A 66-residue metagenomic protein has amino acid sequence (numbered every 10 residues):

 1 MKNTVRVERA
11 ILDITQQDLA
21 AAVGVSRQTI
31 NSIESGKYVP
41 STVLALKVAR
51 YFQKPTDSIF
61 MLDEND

Functional and structural regions predicted by a protein language model:
N3-A22: Short basic helix-loop element that most often maps to the first helix and adjoining turn of HTH DNA-binding modules
D18, T29, S58: Residues in the helix-turn-helix
V25-Y38: Recognition helix of helix-turn-helix/homeodomain-like DNA-binding domains that insert into the DNA major groove
T42-A45: Long, hydrophobic alpha-helical segments
R50, F60-D66: Short, charged recognition helix plus adjacent turn of helix-turn-helix-like nucleic-acid-binding domains
